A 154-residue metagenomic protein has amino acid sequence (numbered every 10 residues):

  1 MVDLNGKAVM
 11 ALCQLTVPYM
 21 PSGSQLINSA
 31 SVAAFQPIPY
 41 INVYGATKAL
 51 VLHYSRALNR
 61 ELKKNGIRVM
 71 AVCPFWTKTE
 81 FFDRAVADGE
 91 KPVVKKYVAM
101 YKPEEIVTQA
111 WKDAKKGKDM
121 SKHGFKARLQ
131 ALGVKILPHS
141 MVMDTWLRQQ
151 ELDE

Functional and structural regions predicted by a protein language model:
M1-V2: A hydrophobic alpha-helix adjacent to the NAD(P)-binding/active-site core of NAD(P)-dependent oxidoreductases, strongly
C13, T47: Active-site helix of classical SDR
L15-S24: A short helix-coil junction within the Rossmann-fold of NAD(P)-dependent oxidoreductases
Y19-M20, Q36, A57-R68: Active-site-adjacent segment of SDR/Rossmann-fold oxidoreductases
S31: Residue(s) in the substrate-gating loop at a strand-loop-helix junction that position the organic substrate next
I38-N42: Active-site loop immediately N-terminal to the catalytic Tyr-X3-Lys motif of short-chain dehydrogenase/reductase
K64-F125: SDR active-site lid
